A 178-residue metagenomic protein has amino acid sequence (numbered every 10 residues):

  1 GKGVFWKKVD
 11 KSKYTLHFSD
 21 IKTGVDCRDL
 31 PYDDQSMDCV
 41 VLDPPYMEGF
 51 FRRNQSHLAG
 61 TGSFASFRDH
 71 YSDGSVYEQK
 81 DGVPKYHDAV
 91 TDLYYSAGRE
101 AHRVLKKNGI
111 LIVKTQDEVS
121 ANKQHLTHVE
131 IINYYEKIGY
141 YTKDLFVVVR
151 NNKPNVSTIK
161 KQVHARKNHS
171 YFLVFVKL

Functional and structural regions predicted by a protein language model:
G1-L178: Class I S-adenosyl-L-methionine-dependent methyltransferase catalytic core
